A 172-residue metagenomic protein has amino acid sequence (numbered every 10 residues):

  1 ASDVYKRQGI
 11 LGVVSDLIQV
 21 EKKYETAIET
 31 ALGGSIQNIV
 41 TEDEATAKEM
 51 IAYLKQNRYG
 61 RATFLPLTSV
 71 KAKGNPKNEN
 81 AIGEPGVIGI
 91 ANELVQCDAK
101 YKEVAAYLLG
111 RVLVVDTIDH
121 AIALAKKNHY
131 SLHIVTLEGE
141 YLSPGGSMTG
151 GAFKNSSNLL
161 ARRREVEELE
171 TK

Functional and structural regions predicted by a protein language model:
S2-K172: Hinge-like oligomerization/junction regions that interrupt long coiled-coil arms in large cytoskeletal
